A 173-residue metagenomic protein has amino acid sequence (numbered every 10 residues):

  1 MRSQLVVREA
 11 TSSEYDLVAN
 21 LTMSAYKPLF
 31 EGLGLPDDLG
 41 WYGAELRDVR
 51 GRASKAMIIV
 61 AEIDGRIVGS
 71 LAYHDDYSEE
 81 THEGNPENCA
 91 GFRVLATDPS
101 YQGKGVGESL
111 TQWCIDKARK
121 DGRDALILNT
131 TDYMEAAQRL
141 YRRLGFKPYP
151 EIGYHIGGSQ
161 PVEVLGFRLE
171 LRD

Functional and structural regions predicted by a protein language model:
M1-R2, S78: Acyl-donor-binding surface of acyltransferase catalytic domains
Q4-V6: Extreme N-terminal starter segment of soluble prokaryotic enzymes
S12-D16, N20-P99, T111-W113, K117 (+2 more regions): Acetyl-CoA-dependent GNAT
S24, N88-A90, D124-I127, T131-D173: C-terminal "cap" of GNAT-fold acetyltransferases
M57, G122-A125: Short coil/turn segments at beta-strand junctions that form active-site/ligand-binding loops
V94, D98-Q112, R119-D121, D132-R139 (+1 more regions): Conserved glycine-rich acetyl-CoA-binding loop
